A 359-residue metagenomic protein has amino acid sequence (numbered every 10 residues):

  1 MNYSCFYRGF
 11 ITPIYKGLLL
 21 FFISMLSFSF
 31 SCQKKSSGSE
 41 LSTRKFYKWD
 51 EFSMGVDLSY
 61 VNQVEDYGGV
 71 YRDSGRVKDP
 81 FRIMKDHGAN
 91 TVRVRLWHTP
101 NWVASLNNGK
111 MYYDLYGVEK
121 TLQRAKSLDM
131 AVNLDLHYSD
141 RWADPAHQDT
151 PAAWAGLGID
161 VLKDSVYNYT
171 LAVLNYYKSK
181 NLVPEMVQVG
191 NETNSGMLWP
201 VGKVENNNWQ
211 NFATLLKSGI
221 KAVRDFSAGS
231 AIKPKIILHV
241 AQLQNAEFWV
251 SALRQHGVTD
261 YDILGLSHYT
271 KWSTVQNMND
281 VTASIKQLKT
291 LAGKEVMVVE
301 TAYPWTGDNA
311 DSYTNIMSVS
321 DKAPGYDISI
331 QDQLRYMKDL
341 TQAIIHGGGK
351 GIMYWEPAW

Functional and structural regions predicted by a protein language model:
L26-K45: Bacterial Sec-dependent N-terminal signal peptides
E40-V77: Boundary/entry segment of secreted carbohydrate-active catalytic domains
M54-V56, V92-V94, V132-L134, V187-V189 (+4 more regions): Hydrophobic faces of well-ordered beta-strands that scaffold small-molecule active sites in alpha/beta enzyme cores
G69-M84, T170-V173, N245-R254, M337-L340: Short, acidic/polar
P80, A231, Q244-D321, T341: Glycoside hydrolase catalytic-domain groove-lining segments
H87-N208, L215-S227, I232: Substrate-binding cleft and catalytic face of glycoside hydrolase catalytic domains, especially the flexible beta-alpha
P184-N191, A213-A246, V296-T301, G351-P357: Aromatic-lined carbohydrate-recognition surfaces of secreted/lumenal glycan-active proteins
M297-T306, S318-W359: Substrate-binding cleft of secreted/luminal carbohydrate-active enzymes
